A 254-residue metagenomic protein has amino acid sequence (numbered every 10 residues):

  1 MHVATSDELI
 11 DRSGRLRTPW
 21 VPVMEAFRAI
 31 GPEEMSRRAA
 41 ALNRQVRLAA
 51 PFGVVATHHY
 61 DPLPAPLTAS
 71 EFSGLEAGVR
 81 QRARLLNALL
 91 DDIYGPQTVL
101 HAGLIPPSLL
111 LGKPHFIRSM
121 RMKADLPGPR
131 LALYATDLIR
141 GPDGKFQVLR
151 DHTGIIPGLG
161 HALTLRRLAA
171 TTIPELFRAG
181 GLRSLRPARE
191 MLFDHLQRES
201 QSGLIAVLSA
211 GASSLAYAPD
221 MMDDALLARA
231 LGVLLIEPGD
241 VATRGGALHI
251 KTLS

Functional and structural regions predicted by a protein language model:
M1-S254: Preference for protein termini
